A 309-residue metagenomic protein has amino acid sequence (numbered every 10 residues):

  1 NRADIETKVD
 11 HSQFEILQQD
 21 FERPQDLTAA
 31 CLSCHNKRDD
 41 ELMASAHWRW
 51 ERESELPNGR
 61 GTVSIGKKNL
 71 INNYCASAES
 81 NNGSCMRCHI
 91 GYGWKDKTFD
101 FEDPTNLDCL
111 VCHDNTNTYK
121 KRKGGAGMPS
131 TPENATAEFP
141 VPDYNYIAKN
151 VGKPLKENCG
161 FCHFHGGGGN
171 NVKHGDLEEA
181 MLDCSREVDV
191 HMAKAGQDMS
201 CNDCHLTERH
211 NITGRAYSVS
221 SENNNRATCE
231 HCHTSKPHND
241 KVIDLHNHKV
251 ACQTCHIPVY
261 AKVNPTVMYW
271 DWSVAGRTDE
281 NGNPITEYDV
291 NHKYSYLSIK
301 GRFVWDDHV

Functional and structural regions predicted by a protein language model:
N1-P154, F164-R226, E230-D244: Sequence context of c-type cytochrome heme-c attachment sites
K8-Q13, F21-T28, V259-V309: Long, charged, low-complexity terminal extensions
F161: Acidic, glycine-rich low-complexity segments
G167, E208-R209, I257-Y260, V309: Short, glycine-/Ser/Thr-/acidic-enriched flexible segments
A216-R226, H231-T286, Y294: Long, internal scaffold/assembly segments composed of regular secondary structure
